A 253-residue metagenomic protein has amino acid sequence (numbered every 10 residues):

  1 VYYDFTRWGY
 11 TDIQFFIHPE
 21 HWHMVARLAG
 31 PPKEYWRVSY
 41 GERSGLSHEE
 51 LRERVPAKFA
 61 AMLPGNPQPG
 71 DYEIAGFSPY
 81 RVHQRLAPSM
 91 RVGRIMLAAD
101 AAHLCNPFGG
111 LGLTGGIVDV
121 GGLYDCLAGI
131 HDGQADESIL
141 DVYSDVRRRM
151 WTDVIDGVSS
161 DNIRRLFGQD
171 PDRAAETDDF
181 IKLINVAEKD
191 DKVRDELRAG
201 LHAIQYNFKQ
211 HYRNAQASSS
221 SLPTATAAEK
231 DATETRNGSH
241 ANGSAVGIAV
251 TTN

Functional and structural regions predicted by a protein language model:
V1-K230, E234, S239-N242, V246-N253: Core Rossmann-like FAD-binding/catalytic domain of the broad FAD-dependent monooxygenase superfamily
